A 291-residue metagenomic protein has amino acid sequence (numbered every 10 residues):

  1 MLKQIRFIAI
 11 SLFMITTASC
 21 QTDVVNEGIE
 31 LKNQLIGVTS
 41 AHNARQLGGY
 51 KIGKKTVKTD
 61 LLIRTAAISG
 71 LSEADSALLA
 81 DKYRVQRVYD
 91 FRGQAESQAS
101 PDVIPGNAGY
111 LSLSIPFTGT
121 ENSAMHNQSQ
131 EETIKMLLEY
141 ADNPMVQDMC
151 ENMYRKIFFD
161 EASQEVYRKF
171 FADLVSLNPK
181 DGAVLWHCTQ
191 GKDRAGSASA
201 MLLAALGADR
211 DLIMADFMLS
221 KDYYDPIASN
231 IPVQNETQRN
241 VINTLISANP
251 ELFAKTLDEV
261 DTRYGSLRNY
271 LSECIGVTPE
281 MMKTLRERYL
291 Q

Functional and structural regions predicted by a protein language model:
M1-A9: Bacterial N-terminal signal peptides that target proteins for export
I8-T17: Bacterial N-terminal signal peptides
C20-V184, S197-Q291: Cys-dependent protein tyrosine phosphatase-like superfamily
H187: Alpha/beta-hydrolase fold nucleophile elbow
Q190, R194-A195: Ser/Thr-glycine-rich phosphate-binding loops at phosphate-binding pockets of nucleotides, nucleotide cofactors
